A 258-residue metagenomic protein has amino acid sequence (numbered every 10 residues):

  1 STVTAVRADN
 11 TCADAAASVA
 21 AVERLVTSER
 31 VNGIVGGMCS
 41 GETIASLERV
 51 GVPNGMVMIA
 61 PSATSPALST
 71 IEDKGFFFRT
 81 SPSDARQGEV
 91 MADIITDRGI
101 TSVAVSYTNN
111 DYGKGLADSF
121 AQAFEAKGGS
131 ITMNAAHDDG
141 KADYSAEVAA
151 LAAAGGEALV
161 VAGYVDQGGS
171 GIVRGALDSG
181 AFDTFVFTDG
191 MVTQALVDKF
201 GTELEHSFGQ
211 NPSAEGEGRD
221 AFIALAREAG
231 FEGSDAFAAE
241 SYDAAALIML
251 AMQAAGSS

Functional and structural regions predicted by a protein language model:
S1-C12: Short helix-loop-beta-strand segments that form the rim/entrance of peptidase-like active sites
T4, T101-A104, E157-A158: Residues that mark the start of a beta-strand
A13-N32, D93-D97, D143-G155: Short, well-structured alpha-helical segments in soluble
S18, T80-A104, A142-S145, G168-S170 (+2 more regions): Hydrophobic alpha-helical segments within soluble ligand-binding/sensing domains
V26, V35, A92, A121 (+4 more regions): Non-transmembrane alpha-helical segments in soluble domains of secreted/periplasmic/extracellular proteins
T27-A136, T184-G209: Extracytoplasmic ligand/sensor domains, especially the bilobed periplasmic-binding protein
S40-V52, A158-S179: Hydrophobic alpha-helical
V173-A245, M252-S257: Extracellular/periplasmic periplasmic-binding protein-like sensory domains
